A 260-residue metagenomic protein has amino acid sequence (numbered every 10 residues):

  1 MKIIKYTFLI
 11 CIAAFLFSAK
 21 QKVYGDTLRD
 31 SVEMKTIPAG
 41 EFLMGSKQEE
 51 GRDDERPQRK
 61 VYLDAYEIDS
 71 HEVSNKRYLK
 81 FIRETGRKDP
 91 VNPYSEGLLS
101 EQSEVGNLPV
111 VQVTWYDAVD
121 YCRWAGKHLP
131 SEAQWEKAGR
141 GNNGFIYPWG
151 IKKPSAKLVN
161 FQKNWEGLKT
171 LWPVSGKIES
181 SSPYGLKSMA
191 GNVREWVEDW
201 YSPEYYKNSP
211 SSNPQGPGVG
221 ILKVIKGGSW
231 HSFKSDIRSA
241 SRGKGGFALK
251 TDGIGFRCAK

Functional and structural regions predicted by a protein language model:
M1-K5: Positively charged n-region of N-terminal signal peptides that target proteins for export
T7-F15: Bacterial N-terminal signal peptides
F15-T27: Bacterial Sec-dependent signal peptides at the C-terminal "C-region" and cleavage site
Q21, T36-G40, G141: A short, compositionally biased
L28-N92, Q112-Y116, A190-G191: A short glycine-rich, aromatic-capped structural motif
L43-E49, K88, Y94-G243, K250: Functional-site microenvironments in short loops/helix caps that host divalent-cation chemistry
R56-Q58, G220-L222, G253: Short edge beta-strand segments in beta-sheet-rich domains
T251-K260: Short, structured beta-strand segments at or near domain termini in extracellular proteins/domains
